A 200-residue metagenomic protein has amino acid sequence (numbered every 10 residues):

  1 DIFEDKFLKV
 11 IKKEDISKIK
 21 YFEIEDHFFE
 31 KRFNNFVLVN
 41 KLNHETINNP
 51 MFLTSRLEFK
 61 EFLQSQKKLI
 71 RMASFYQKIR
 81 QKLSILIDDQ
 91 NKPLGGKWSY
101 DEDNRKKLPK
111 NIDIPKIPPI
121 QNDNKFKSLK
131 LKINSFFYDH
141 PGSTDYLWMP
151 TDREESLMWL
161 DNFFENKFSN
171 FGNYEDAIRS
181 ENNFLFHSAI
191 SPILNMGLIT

Functional and structural regions predicted by a protein language model:
D1-I2, T200: Proteins with a high burden of low-complexity, intrinsically disordered sequence enriched in S/T/G/P/A and R, requiring
F3-W148: Beta-rich, aromatic/charged-enriched effector core domains that present basic-aromatic interfaces for binding
N104-T200: Catalytic cores of enzymes that engage adenine nucleotides and/or redox cofactors via long glycine-rich, Lys/Arg/His
